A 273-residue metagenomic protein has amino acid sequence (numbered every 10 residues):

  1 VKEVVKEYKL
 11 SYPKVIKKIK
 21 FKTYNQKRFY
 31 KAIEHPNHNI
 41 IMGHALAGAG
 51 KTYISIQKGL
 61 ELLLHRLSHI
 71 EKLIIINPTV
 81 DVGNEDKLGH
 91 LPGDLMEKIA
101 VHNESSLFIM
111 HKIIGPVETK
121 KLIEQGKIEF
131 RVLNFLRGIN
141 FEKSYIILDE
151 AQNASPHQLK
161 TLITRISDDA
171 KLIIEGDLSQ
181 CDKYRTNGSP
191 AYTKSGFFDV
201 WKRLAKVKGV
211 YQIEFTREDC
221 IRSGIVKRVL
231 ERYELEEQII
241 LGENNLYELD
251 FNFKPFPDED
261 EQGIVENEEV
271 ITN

Functional and structural regions predicted by a protein language model:
K2-A32, N37-L148, Q152-E268: Conserved helicase motor core of SF1/SF2 NTP-dependent helicases
